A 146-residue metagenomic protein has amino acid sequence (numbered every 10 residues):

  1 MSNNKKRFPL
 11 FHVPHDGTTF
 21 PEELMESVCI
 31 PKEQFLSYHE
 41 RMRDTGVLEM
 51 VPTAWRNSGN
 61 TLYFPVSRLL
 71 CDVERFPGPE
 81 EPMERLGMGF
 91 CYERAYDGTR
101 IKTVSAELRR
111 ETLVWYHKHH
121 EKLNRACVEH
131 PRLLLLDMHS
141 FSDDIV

Functional and structural regions predicted by a protein language model:
M1-L135, S140-V146: N-terminal catalytic or cofactor-binding beta/alpha core of small enzyme domains
